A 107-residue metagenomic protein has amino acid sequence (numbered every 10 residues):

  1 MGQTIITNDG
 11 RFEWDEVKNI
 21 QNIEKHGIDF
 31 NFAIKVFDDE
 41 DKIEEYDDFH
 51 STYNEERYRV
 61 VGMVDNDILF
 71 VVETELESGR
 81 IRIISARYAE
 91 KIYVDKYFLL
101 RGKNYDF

Functional and structural regions predicted by a protein language model:
M1-F107: Ribonuclease/tRNase effector modules and their secretory precursors
